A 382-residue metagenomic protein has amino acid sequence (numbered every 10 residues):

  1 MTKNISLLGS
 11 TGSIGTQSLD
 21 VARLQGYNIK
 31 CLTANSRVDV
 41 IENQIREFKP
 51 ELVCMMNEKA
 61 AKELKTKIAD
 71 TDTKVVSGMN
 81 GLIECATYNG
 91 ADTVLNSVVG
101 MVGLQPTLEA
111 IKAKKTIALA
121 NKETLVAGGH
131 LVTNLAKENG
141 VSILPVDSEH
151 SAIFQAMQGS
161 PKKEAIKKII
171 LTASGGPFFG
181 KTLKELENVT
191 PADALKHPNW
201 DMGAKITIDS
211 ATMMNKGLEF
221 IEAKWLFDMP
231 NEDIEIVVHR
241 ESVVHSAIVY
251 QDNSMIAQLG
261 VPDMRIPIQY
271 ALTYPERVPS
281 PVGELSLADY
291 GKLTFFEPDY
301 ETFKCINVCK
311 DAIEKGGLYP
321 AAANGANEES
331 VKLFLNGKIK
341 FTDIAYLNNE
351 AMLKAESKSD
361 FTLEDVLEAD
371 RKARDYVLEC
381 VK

Functional and structural regions predicted by a protein language model:
M1-K382: Catalytic, metal-anchored helix/loop core of enzyme active sites in primary metabolism
